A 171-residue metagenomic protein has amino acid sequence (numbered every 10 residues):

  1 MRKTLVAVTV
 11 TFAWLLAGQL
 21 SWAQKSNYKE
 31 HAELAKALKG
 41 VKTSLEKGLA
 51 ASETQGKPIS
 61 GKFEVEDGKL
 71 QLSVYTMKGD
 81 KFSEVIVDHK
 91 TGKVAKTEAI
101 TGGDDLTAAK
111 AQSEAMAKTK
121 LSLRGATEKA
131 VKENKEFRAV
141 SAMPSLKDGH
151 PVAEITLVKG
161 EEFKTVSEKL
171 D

Functional and structural regions predicted by a protein language model:
R2-T9, W14-D171: Long, terminal "pre-/pro-" and other extracytoplasmic accessory regions that lie outside the mature folded/catalytic
